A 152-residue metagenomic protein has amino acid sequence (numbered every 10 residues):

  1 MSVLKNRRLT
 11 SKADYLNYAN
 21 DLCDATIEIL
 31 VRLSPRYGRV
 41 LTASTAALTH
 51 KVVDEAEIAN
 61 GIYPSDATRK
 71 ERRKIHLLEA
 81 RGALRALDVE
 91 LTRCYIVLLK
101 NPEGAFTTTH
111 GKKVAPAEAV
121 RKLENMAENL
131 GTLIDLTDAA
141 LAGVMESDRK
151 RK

Functional and structural regions predicted by a protein language model:
M1-K152: Amphipathic alpha-helical assembly/interaction segments
